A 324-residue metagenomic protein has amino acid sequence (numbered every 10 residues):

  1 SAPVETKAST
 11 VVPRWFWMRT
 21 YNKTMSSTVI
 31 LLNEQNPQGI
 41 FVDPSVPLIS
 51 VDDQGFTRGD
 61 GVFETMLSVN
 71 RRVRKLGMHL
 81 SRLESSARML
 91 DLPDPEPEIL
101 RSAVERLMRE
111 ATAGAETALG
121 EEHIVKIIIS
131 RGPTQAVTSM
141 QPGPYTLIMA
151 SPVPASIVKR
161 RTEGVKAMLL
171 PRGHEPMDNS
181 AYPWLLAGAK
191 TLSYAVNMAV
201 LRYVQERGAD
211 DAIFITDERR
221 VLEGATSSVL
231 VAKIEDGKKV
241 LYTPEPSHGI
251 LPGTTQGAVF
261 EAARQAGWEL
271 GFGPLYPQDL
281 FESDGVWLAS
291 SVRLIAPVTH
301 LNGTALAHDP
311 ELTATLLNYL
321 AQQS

Functional and structural regions predicted by a protein language model:
P3, T117-L119, T138, I157: Generic marker of residues within folded, mature protein domains
P3-E5, P13-R14: Short linear motifs in low-complexity or flexible loops
E5-K7, N22-K23: Intrinsically disordered, low-complexity polyampholyte segments enriched for Lys and acidic residues
A8-V12, S180: Residue-level detector of transmembrane insertion/anchoring sites
V11, F16-R19, R109: Position-driven detector of the extreme protein N-terminus
T20-E98, S102-R106, Q135-S324: Helix-start/capping segments and mature chain N-termini
R101-A136, S151: Short, acidic/charged, Gly/Pro-enriched secondary-structure junctions
